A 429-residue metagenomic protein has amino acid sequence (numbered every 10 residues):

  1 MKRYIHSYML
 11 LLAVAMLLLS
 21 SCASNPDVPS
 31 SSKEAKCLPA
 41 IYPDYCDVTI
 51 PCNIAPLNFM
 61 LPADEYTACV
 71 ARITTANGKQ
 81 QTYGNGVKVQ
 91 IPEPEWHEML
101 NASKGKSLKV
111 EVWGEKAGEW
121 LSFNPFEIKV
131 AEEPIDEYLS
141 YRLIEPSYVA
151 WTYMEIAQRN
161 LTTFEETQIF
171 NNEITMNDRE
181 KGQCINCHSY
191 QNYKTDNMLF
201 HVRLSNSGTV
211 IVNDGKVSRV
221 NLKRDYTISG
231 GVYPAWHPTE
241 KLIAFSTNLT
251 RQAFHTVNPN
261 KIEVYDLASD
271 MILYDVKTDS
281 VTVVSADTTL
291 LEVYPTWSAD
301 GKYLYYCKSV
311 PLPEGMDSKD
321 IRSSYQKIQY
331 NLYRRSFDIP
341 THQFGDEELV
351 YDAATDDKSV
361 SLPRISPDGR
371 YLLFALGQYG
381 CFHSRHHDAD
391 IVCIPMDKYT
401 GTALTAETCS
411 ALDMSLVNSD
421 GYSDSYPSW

Functional and structural regions predicted by a protein language model:
L18-S21: C-terminal motif of bacterial Sec signal peptides marking the signal peptidase cleavage site
K33-D44, G78-E95, T162-Q183, N213-G230 (+3 more regions): Multi-bladed beta-propeller domains
I41, W120-Y148, Y226-I228: Low-complexity, Pro/Ser/Thr- and charge-rich linker/hinge segments at domain boundaries
E137-W151, F245-L267, C307-Q329, F374-D388: Short, conserved, GDST-rich strand-edge loop motifs in beta-rich repeat architectures
Y138-N221, T227, P234-W236: Conserved, compact domain cores that house catalytic/ligand-binding motifs in diverse enzymes and effector modules
N192-K194, P238-T239, A299-D300, P367-D368: Residue-level detector of Asp-centered blade-edge/turn motifs that repeat once per structural unit in beta-propeller
N197-M198, I243, G301-L304, L372: Hydrophobic beta-strand positions that form the internal "hydrophobic ladder" of WD40/Gbeta-like beta-propeller blades
